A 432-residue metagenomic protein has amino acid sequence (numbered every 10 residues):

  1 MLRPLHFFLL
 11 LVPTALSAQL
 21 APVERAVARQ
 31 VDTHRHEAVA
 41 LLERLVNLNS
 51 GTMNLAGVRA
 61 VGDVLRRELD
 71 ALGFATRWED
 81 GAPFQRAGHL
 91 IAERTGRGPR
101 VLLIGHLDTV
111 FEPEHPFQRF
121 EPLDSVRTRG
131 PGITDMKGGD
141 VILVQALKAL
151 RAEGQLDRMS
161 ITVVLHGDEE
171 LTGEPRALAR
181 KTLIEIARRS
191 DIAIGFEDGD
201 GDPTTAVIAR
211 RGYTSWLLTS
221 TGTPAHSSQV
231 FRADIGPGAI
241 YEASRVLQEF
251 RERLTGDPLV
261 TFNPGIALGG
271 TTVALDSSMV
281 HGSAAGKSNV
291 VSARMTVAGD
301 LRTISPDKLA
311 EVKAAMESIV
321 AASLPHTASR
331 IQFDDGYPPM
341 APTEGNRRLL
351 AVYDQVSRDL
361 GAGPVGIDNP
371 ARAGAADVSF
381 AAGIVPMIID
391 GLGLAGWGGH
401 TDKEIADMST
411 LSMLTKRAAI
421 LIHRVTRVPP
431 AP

Functional and structural regions predicted by a protein language model:
L2-L10: Sec-dependent signal peptide recognition, specifically the positively charged N-region followed immediately by
V12-S17: N-terminal signal peptide c-region/cleavage motif recognized by signal peptidases
Q19-E24, S50-G51, D198-G199, I208 (+2 more regions): Metal-dependent amide/peptide-bond hydrolase catalytic core, centered on the "pita-bread" metallohydrolase fold
L20-P131, R151-R158: Acidic/His- and Gly-rich active-site-bordering loop/insert found across diverse amide/peptide-bond hydrolases
L103, L123-E174, T214-S220, Q229-L254 (+2 more regions): Alpha-helical metal-binding/catalytic segments enriched in His/Glu/Asp
I104-G105, V164-H166, I194-E197, T221 (+1 more regions): Short beta-strand segments
E112-L123, A209-T214, S277-G282: Short, flexible, mixed-charge acidic loops at enzyme active sites
M136-R211, G269-M279, P430: Acidic/histidine-rich catalytic neighborhood of metal-dependent amide-processing enzymes
